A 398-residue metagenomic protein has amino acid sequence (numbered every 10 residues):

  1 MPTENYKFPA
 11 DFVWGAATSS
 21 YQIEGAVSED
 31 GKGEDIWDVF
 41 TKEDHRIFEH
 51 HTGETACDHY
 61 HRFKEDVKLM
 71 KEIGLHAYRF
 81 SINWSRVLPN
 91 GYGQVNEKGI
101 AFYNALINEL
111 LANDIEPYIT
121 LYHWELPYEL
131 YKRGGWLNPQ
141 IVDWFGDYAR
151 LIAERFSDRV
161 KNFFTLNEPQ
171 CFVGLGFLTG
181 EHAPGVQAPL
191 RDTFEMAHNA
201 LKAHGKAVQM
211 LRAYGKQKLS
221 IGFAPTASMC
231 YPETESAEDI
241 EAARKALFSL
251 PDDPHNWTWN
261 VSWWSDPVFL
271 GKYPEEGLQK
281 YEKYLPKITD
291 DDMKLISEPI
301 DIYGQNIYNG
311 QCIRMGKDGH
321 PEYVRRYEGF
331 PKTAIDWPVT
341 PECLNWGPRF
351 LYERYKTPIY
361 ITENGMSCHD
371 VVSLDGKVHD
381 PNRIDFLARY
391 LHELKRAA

Functional and structural regions predicted by a protein language model:
P2-I47, N90-Y92, I100-A398: Active-site region of glycoside hydrolase catalytic domains
D11-V13, Y60, A77: A common structural microfeature
E34-K68: Aromatic- and Gly/Pro-rich amphipathic surface segment
H61, K68-K71, A101-N104, N108: N-terminal, well-ordered alpha-helical segments
R62-N83, E298, I302-Y303: Catalytic domains of carbohydrate-active enzymes, especially glycoside hydrolases
I82-V95: Glycine-rich, proline-tolerant flexible connector loops at the mouths of alpha/beta enzymes
